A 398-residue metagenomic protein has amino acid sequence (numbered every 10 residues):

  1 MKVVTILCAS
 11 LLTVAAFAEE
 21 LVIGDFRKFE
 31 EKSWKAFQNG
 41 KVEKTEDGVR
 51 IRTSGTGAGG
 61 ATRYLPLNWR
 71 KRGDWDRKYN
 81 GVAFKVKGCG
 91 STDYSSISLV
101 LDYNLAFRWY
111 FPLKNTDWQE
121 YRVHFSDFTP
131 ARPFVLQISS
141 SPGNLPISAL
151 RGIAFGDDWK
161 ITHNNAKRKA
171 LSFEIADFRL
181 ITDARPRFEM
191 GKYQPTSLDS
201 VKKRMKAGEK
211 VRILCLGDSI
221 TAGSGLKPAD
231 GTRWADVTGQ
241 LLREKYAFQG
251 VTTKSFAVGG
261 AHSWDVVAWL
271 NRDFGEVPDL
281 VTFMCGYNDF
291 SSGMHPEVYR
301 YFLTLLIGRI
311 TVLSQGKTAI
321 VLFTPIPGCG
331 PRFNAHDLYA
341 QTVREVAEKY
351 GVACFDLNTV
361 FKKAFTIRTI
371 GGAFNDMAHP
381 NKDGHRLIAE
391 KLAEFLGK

Functional and structural regions predicted by a protein language model:
M1-A9: Sec-dependent signal peptide recognition, specifically the positively charged N-region followed immediately by
A9-A18: Hydrophobic h-region of N-terminal signal peptides that target proteins for export in Gram-negative bacteria
A18-V201: Beta-rich carbohydrate-recognition modules and glycan-binding surfaces
E189-F256, W269-V277: Serine-esterase "nucleophile elbow" of acetyl-processing enzymes
R212-G217, T221, T252-A257, L280-C285 (+2 more regions): Structural recognition of the beta-strand scaffold that forms the well-ordered cores of secreted hydrolase catalytic
L226, A261-R300, P327-G328: Oxyanion-hole/transition-state-stabilizing segment in secreted/luminal serine hydrolases and related acyltransferases
L226, P327-K398: Catalytic His-Asp segment of secreted/periplasmic serine-dependent ester chemistry enzymes
M284-Y287, R309-Q341: Active-site segments of SGNH/GDSL-like serine hydrolases that catalyze O-acetyl group transfer/hydrolysis on lipids
